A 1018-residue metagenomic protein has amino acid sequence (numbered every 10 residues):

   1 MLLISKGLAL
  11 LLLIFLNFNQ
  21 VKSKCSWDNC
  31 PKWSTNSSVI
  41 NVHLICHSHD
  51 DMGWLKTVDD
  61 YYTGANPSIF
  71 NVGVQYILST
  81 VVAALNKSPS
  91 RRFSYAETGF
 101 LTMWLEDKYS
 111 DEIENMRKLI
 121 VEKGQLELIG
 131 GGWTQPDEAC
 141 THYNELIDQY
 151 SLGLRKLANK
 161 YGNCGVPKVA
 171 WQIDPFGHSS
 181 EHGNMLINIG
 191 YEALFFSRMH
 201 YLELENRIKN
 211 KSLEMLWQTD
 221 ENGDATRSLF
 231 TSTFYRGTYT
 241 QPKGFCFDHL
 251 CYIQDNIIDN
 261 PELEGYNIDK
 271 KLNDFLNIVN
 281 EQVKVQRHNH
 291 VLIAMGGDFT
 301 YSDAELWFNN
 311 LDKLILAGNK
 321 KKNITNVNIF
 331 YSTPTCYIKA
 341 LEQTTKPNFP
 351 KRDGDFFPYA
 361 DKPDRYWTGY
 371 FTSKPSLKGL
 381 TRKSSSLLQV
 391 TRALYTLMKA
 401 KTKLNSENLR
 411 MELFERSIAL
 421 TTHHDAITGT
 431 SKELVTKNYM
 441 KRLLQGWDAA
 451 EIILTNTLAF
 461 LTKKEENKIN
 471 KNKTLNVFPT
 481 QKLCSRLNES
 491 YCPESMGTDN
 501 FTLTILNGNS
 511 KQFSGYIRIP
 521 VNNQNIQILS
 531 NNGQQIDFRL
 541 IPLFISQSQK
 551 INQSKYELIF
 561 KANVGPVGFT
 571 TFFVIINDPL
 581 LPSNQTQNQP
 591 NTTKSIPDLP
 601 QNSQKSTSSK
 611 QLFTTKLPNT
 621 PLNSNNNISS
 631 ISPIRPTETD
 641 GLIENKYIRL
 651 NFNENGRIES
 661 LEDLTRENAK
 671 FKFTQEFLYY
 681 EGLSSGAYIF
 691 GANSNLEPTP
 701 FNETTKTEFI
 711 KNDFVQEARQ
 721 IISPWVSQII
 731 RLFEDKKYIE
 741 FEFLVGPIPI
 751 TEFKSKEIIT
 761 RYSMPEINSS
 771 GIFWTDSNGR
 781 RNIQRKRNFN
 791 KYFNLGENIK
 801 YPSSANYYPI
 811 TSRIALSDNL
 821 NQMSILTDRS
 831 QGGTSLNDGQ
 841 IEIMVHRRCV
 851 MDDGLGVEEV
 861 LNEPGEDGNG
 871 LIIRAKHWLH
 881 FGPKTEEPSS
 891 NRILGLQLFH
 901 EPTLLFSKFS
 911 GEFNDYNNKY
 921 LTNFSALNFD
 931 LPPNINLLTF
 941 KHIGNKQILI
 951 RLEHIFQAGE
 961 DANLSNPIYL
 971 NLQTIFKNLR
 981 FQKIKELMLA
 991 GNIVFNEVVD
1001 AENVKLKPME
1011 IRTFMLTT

Functional and structural regions predicted by a protein language model:
L3-Q20: Cleavable N-terminal signal peptides of Sec/SRP-targeted secreted and luminal proteins
K24-D148, L157, Y161, F247 (+1 more regions): N-terminal catalytic cores of secreted or lumenal carbohydrate-active enzymes
M52-G73, A96-D107, G131-I147, C164-G177 (+4 more regions): The substrate-binding groove and active-site-proximal loops of carbohydrate-active enzymes, especially glycoside
F93-G99, K108, R198-T219, Y266-Y370 (+6 more regions): C-terminal domain-boundary segment and adjacent tail
S110-G131, G183-A225, L229: Acidic, His- and aromatic-enriched active-site or binding-groove loops in soluble protein domains that engage sugars
E138-N159, G237-N280, Q716: Alpha-helical scaffold elements lining the catalytic groove of polysaccharide deacetylases
H182-M185, M199-Y201, K211-L213, F247-D255 (+7 more regions): C-terminal (or distal) subdomains of carbohydrate-active enzymes
T344-N488, D499, E887, N891-F913 (+1 more regions): Metal- or metallocofactor-binding catalytic centers and their adjacent structured scaffolds across diverse enzyme
